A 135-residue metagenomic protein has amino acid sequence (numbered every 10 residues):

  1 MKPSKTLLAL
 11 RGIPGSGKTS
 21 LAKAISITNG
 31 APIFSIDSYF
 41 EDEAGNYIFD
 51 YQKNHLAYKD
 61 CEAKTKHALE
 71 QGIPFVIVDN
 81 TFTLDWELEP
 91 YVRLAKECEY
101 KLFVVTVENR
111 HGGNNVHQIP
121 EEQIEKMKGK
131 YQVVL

Functional and structural regions predicted by a protein language model:
M1-S4, A68-Q71: Phosphate-binding P-loop
L10: Hydrophobic anchor at the beta1->P-loop junction of P-loop NTPases
I13: P-loop (Walker A) phosphate-binding loop of NTP-binding proteins
S16: ATP-binding Walker
T19: Walker A/P-loop
A31-A44: Short beta-strand-centered segment that lines the nucleotide-binding/catalytic pocket of NTP-utilizing
I48-Q52, E62-H67, I73-P74, T81-L135: Replace "adjacent to P-loop NTPase cores in ATP/GTP-dependent enzymes" with "adjacent to NTP-binding cores
